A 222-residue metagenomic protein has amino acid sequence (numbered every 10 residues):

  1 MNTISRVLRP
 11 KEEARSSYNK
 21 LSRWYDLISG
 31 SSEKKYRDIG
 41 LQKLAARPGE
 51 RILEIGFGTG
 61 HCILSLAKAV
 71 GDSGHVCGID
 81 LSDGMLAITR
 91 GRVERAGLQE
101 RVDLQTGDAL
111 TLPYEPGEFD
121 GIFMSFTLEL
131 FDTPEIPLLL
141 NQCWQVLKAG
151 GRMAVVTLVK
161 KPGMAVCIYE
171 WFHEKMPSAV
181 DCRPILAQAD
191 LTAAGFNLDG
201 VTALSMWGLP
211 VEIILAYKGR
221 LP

Functional and structural regions predicted by a protein language model:
M1-R23: N-terminal, positively charged/glycine-rich alpha-helical extensions of SAM-dependent methyltransferases
S31-P48: Conserved alpha-helix/loop element of class I SAM-dependent methyltransferases that forms part of the SAM/SAH-binding
L53-T111: Class I SAM-dependent methyltransferase SAM/SAH-binding core
L110-I122: A short acidic, Gly/Pro-enriched loop at the edge of an enzyme's catalytic core that lines a small-molecule cofactor
P137-A149: A short glycine-rich, Lys/Arg-flanked "PGG" loop and its adjoining helix->strand segment in the class I
G150-T157: Conserved beta-strand signature within the Rossmann-like core of class I S-adenosyl-L-methionine
A179-G195: Short alpha-helix
G195-F196, A203-P222: Core SAM-dependent methyltransferase catalytic element
